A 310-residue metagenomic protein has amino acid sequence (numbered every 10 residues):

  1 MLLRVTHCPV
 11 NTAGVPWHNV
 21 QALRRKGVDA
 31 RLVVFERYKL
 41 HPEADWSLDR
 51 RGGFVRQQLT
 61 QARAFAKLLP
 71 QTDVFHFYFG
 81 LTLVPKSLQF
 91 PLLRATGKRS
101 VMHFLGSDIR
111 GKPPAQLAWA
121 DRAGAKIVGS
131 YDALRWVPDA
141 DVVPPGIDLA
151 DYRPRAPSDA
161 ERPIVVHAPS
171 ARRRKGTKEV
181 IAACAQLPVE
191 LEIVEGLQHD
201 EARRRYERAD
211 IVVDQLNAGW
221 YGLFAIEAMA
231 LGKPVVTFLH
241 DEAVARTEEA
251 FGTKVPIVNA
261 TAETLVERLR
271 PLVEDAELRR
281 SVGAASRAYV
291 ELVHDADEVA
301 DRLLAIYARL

Functional and structural regions predicted by a protein language model:
R4-P9, F65-P85, V101, V212-Q215: Short N-terminal targeting/anchoring amphipathic segment
V74-F79, F90-R110, A125-V128, V142: Active-site proximal beta-strand in glycosyltransferases
I109, D121-P154, A160: Donor nucleotide-sugar binding/catalytic pocket of nucleotide-sugar-dependent glycosyltransferases
A156-K175, I181-C184: Conserved donor-binding/catalytic core segment of Leloir-type glycosyltransferases
D210, A230-P234: A short alpha->beta transition loop at the rim of the catalytic pocket in nucleotide-sugar-dependent
P234-A243: Short hydrophobic beta-strand element within catalytic cores of glycosyltransferases and related nucleotide-activated
V244-R270: Change "using UDP/GDP/dTDP sugars" to "using nucleotide sugars
E277-Y307: A charged, aromatic-enriched C-terminal amphipathic alpha-helix characteristic of glycosyltransferases across folds
